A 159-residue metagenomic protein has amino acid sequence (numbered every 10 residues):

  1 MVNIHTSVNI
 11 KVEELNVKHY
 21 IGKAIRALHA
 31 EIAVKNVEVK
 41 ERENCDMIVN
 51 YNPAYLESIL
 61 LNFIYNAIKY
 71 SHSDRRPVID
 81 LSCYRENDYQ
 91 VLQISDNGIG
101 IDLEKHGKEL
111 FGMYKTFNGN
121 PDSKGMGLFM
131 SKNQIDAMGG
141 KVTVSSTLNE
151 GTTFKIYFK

Functional and structural regions predicted by a protein language model:
H5-I10, I48-Y51: Conserved micro-motifs of the catalytic ATP-binding
K11-R26, C83: A conserved beta-strand-to-alpha-helix junction within the catalytic ATP-binding
E13, A33, E38-M47: Conserved catalytic submotifs in the C-terminal HATPase_c
A67-S71: Short helix-loop "hinge" at the ATP-lid/N-box region of the Bergerat-fold HATPase_c
R76-D88: Short beta-strand/loop element within the Bergerat-fold HATPase_c
I101-Y114: Short conserved segment of the HATPase_c
I135-D136: Detector for a conserved hydrophobic position within an alpha-helical segment of the HATPase_c
G140-K141: Conserved glycine-rich
